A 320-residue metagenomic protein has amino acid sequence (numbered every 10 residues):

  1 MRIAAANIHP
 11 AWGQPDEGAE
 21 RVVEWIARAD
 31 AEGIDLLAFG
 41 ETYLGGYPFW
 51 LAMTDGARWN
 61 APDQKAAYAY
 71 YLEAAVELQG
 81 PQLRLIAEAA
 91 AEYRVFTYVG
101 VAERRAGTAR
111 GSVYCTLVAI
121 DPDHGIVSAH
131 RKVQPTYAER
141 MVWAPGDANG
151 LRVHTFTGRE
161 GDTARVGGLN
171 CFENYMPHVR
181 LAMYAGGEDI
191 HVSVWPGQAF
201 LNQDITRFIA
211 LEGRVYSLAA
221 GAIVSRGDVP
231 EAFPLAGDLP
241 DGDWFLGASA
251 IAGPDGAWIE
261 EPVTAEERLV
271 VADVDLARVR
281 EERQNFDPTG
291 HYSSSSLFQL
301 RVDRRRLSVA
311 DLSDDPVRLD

Functional and structural regions predicted by a protein language model:
M1-L36: N-terminal glycine-/serine-/threonine-rich phosphate-binding loop
A4, V118-I120, A250, V270: Conserved hydrophobic/aromatic positions in well-ordered beta-strands
A4, Y98, G167, Y216-L218: Structural detector of well-ordered beta-strand residues that form the stable sheet scaffold of enzyme domains
P15, R28-D123, G197-A199, Q203-G213: Cys-nucleophile CN-hydrolase/nitrilase-fold catalytic domain and related Cys-dependent amidase chemistry that acts on
T42, E173-N174, A222: Active-site metal-binding loops of divalent metal-dependent hydrolases
L78, Q82-E88, E103-D189, W195-F208 (+1 more regions): Active-site catalytic loop in hydrolytic enzyme cores
A222-D320: C-terminal beta-strand edge segments of enzyme domains
